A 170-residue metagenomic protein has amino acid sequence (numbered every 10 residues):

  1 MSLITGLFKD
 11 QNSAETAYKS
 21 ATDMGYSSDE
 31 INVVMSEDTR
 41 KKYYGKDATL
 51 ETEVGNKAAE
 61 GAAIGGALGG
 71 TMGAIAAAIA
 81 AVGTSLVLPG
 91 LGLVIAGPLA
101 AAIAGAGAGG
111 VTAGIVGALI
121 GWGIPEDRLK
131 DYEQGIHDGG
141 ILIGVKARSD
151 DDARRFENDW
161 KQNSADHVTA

Functional and structural regions predicted by a protein language model:
S2-G55, A106-A170: Cytosol/matrix-facing juxtamembrane amphipathic, basic-hydrophobic segments adjacent to a transmembrane helix
E53-D131: Small-residue-rich hydrophobic membrane-insertion segments
